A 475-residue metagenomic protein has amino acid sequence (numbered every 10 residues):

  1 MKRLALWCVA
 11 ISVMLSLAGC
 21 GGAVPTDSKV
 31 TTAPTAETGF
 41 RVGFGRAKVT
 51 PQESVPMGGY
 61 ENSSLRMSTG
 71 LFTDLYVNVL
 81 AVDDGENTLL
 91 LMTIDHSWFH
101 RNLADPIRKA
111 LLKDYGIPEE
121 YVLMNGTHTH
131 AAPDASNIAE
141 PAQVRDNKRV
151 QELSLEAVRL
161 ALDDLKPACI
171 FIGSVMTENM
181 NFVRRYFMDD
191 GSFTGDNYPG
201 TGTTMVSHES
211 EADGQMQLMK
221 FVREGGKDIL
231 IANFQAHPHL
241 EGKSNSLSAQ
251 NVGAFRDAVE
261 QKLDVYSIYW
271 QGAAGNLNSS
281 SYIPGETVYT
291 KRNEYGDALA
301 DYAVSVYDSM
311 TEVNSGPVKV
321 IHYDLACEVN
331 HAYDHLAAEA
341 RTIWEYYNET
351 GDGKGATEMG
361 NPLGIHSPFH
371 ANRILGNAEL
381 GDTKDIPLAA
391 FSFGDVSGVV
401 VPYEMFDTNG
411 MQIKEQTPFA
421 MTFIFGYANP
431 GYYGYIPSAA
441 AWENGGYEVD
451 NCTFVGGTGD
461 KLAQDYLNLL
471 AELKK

Functional and structural regions predicted by a protein language model:
M1-C8: Bacterial N-terminal signal peptides that target proteins for export
I11-S12, N137: Repetitive helical segments and hydrophobic/amphipathic motifs
S16-G19: C-terminal motif of bacterial Sec signal peptides marking the signal peptidase cleavage site
G21-A23: Bacterial signal peptide processing site
V30-N125, P133-I283, T287-E294, Y307 (+1 more regions): Conserved beta-alpha junction segments in alpha/beta enzyme cores
L299: Anionic-ligand-binding alpha/beta catalytic cores of soluble enzymes and soluble regulatory domains that recognize
